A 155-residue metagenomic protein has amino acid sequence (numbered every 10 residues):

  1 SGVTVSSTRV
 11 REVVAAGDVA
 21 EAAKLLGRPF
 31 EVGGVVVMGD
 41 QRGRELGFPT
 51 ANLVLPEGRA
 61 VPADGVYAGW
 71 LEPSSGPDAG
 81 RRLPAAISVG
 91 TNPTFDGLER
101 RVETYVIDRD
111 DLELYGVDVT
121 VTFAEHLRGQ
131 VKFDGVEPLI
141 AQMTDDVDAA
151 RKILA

Functional and structural regions predicted by a protein language model:
S1-P49, Q130, D134-V147: Classical nucleotidyltransferase
G39-A155: Phosphate/ribose-recognition catalytic cores of enzymes acting on nucleotide-derived substrates
